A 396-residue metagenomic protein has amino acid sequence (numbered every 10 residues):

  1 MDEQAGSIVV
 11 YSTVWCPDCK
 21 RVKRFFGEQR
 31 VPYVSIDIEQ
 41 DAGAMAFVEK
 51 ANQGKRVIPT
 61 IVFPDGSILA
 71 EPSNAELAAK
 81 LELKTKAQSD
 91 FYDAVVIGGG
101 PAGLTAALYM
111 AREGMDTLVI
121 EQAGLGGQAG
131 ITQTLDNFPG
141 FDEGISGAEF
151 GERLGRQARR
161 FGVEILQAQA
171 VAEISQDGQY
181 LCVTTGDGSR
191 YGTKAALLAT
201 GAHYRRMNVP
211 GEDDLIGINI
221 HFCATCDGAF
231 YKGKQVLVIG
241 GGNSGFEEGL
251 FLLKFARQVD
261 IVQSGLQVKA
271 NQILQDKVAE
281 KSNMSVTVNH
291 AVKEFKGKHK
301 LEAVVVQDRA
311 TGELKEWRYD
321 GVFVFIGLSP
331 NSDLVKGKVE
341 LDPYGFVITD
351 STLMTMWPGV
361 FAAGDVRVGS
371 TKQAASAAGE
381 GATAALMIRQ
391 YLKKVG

Functional and structural regions predicted by a protein language model:
D2-V14, R21-Q40, V95-V163, F246-Q272 (+3 more regions): Beta1-alpha1 glycine-rich phosphate/pyrophosphate-binding loop at the start of Rossmann-like nucleotide-binding domains
Q4-S7, F91-D93, A168, K232-K234 (+3 more regions): Phosphate-coordination loops involved in phosphoryl transfer and adenosine-cofactor binding
N52-V62, P72: Structural micro-motif
F63-A87: Non-catalytic, surface beta->alpha helical segment in thiol-disulfide oxidoreductase systems
P64, G98, T193, A199-T200 (+4 more regions): Short, well-ordered coil/turn residues at beta-beta hairpins and beta-strand->alpha-helix junctions within
E82, A87-Y92, A202-F255, I348-D350: Glycine-rich dinucleotide-binding loop and its adjacent helix/turn
G151-T193, L198-T200, L253-S351, Q390-G396: A Rossmann-like FAD-binding core segment of flavoenzymes
N208, D214-F230, V324-S376, E380 (+1 more regions): FAD-site-proximal beta/loop scaffold in flavoenzymes
